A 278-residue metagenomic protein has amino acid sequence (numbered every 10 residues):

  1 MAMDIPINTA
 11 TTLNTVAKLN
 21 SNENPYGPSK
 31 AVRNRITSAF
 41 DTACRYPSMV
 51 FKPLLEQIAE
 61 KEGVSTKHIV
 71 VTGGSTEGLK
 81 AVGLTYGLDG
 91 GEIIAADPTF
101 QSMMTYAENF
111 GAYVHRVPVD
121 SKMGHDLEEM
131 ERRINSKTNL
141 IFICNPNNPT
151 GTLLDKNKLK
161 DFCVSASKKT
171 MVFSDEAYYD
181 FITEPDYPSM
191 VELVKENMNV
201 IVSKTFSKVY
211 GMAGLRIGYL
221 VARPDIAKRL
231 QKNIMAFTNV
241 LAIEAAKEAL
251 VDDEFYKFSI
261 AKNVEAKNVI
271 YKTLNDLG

Functional and structural regions predicted by a protein language model:
M1-R45: N-terminal "arm"/small-domain region of PLP-dependent enzymes with the aminotransferase-like
S29, N199-N275: PLP-dependent aminotransferase class I/II
C44-E92: Phosphate-binding glycine-rich loop
T85-Y106: Conserved PLP-anchoring active-site segment centered on the Schiff-base-forming lysine
D97, R116-S121: Short beta->alpha connector loops at strand-helix junctions that form conserved, small/polar/Pro-enriched
E108, L127-S136, P149-V172, E176-S207: Active-site pre-lysine segment of PLP-dependent enzymes
V114-V117, L140-P146, V172-E176: Short beta-strands and strand-loop turn motifs
